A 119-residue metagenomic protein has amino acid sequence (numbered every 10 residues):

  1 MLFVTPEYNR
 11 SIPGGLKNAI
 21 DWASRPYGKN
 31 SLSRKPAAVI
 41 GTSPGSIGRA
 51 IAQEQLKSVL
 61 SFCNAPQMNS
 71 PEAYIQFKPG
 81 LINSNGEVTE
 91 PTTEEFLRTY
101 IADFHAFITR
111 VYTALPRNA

Functional and structural regions predicted by a protein language model:
M1-N64: Helix-loop-strand module that forms the ligand-binding subsite of alpha/beta enzymes
P66-A119: Glycine-rich phosphate/pyrophosphate-binding loop and the adjoining helix
